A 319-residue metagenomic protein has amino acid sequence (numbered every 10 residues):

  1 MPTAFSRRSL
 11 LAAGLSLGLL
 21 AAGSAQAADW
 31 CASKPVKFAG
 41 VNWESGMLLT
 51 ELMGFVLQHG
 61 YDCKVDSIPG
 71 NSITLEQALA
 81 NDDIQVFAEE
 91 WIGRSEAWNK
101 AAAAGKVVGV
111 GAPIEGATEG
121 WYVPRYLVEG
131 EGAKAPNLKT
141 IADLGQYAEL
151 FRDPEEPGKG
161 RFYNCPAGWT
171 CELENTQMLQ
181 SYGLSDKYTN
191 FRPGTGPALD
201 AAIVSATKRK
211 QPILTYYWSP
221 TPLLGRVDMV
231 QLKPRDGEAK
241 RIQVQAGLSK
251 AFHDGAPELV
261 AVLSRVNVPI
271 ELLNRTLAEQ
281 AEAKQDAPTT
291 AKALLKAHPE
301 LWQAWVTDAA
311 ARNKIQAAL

Functional and structural regions predicted by a protein language model:
A25-F38, F151-K159, Q303-W305, L319: Immediate post-signal peptide segment of exported/extracytoplasmic ligand-binding proteins
W30-S45, C63-I68, K159-Y163, L263: Short, well-ordered beta-strand elements
E44-C63, Q177-Q180: Short, polar/charged alpha-helical segment
S45, W169-T189, G194-D200, V204-K208 (+1 more regions): An extracytoplasmic/periplasmic, membrane-proximal ligand-sensing/linker region
T50, I68-K106, A202, P222-D228: Pocket-flanking alpha-helical
A78, I84-A88, N164-P234: Ligand-binding pocket segment of bilobal, Venus flytrap-like solute-binding proteins
V107-Y163: A conserved helix-loop-strand patch within extracytoplasmic ligand-binding domains of the periplasmic binding
G120-G132, I242-A256, E279: A bilobed periplasmic-binding-protein/Venus flytrap-type ligand-binding module shared by bacterial periplasmic
